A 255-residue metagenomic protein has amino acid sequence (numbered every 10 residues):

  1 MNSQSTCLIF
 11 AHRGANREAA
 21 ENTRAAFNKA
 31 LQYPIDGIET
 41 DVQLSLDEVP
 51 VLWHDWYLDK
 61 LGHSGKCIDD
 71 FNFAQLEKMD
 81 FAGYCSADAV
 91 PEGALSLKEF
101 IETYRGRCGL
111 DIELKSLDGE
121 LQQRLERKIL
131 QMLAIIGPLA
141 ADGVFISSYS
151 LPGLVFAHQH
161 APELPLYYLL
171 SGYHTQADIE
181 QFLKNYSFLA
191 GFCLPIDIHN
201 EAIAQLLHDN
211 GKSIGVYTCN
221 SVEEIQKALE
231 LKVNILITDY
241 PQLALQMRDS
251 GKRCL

Functional and structural regions predicted by a protein language model:
M1-L255: Phosphate-group recognition and catalysis centered on beta-loop-alpha active-site segments
